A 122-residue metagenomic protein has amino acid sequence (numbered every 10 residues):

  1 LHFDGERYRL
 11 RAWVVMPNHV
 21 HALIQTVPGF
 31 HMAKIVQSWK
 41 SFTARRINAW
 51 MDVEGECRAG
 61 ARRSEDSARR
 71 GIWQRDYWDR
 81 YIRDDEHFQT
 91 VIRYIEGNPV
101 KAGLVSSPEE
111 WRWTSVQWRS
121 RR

Functional and structural regions predicted by a protein language model:
L1-R122: Short catalytic/metal-binding and nucleic-acid-binding patches
